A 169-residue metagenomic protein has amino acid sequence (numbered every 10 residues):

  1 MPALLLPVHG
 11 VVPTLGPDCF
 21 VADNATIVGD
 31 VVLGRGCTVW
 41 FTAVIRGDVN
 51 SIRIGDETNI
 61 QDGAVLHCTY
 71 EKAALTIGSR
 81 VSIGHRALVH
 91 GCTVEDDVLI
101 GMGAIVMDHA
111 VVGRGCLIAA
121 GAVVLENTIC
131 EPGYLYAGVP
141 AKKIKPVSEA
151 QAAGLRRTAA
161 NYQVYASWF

Functional and structural regions predicted by a protein language model:
M1-T14, D48-E57, D62-T69, A73-I77 (+1 more regions): Glycine-rich hexapeptide-repeat left-handed beta-helix
M1-T38, V44, W168: Extended, small-residue-rich solenoid/repeat segments and analogous flexible loops that form exposed scaffolds
V39, S79: Short Cys/His-rich Zn2+-coordinating modules
S82: Short proline/glycine- and basic residue-enriched helix-capping loop/turn segments at helix->loop/beta transitions
